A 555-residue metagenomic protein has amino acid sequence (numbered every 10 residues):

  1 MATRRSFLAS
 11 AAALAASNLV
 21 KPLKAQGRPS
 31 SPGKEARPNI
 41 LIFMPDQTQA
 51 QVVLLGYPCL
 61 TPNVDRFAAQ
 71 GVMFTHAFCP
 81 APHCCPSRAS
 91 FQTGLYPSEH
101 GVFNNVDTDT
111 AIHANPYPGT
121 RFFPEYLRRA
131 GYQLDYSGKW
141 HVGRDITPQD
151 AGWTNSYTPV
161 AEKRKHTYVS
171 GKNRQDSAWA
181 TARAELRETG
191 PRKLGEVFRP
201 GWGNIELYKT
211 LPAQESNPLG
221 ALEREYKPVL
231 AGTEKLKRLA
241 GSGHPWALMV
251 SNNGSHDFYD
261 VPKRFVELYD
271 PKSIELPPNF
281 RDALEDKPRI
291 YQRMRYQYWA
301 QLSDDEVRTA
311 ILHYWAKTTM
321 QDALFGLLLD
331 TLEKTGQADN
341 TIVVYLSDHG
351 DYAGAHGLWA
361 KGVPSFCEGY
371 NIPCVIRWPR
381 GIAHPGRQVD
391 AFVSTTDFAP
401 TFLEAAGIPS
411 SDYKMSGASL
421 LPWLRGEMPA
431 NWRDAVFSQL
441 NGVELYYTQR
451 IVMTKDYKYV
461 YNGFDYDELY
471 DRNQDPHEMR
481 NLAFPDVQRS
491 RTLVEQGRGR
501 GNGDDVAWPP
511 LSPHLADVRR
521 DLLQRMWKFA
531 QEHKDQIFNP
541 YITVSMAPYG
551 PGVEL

Functional and structural regions predicted by a protein language model:
S6-A25: N-terminal export signals
L8, G27-R28, E35-P38, P45 (+4 more regions): Long, internal low-complexity/basic segments
P22-L23, G27-V72, A81, K263 (+1 more regions): Active-site-proximal N-terminal segment of extracellular/periplasmic enzymes that hydrolyze or transfer
G33-I40, R144-T167, Q175-A182, P218 (+3 more regions): Active-site regions of oxyanion-processing enzymes, predominantly non-cytosolic
Q51-R88, G94-L95, E99-H100, G131-L134 (+3 more regions): Short, structured active-site-proximal loop/turn typified by the sulfatase FGly-forming signature C/S-X-P-X-R
L95-P218: Catalytic-site neighborhoods of secreted/periplasmic enzymes that process anionic sulfate/phosphate groups
G152, V160-V169, S177-A178, H349-A355 (+5 more regions): C-terminal cap/loop subdomain of S1 sulfatases and analogous C-terminal strand-loop tails that border
F258-R264, D330-S394: Histidine-centered active-site microenvironments of extracellular/periplasmic hydrolases and transferases
